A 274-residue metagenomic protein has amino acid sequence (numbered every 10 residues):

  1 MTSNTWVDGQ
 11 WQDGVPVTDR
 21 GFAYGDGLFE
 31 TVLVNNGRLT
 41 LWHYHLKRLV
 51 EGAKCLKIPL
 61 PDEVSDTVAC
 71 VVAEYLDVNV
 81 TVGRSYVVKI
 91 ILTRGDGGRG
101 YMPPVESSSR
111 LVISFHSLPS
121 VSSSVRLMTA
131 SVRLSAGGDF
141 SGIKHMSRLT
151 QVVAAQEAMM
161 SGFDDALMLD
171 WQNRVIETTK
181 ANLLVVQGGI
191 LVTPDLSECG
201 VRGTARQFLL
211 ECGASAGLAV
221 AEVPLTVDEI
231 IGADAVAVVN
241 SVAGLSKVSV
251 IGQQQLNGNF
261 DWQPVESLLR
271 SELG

Functional and structural regions predicted by a protein language model:
M1-D62, D66-E74, T93, G98 (+1 more regions): Helix-start/capping segments and mature chain N-termini
E74-V82: Phosphate/pyrophosphate-binding loops at sites that engage ATP/ADP/AMP, CoA/4′-phosphopantetheine, polyphosphate
T81-L92, G98-R99: Ordered, amphipathic secondary-structure segments that act as subunit-interaction surfaces in large macromolecular
